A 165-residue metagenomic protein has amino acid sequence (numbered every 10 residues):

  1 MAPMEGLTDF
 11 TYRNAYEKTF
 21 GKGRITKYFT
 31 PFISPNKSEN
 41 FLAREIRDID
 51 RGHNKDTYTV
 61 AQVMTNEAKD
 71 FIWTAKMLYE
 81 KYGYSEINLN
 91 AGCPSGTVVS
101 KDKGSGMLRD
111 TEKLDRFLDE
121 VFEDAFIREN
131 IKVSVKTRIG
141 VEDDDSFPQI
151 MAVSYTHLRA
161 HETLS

Functional and structural regions predicted by a protein language model:
M1, Y16, A61, L89 (+1 more regions): Conserved, mostly hydrophobic/aromatic
M4-Y84: Glycine-rich, positively charged N-terminal anion/phosphate-binding segment
T30, E86-P94, L158-R159: Non-cysteine beta-strand/loop elements that form the S-adenosyl-L-methionine
S34, T65, C93-S95, T137-D143: Active-site-proximal loop/turn and secondary-structure-junction residues that shape catalytic pockets, frequently
T57, G96-L114: Glycine-rich tight-turn/loop motif centered on a GG-T
K69, R138-M151: Active-site glycine- and acidic-residue-rich loops that bind and position anionic ligands or nucleotide-like cofactors
R109-I131: Alpha-helix-loop-beta-strand connector modules within alpha/beta enzyme cores
H157-A160, L164-S165: Single conserved hydrophobic/aromatic residue that forms the stacking wall/gate of nucleotide- or nucleobase-binding
